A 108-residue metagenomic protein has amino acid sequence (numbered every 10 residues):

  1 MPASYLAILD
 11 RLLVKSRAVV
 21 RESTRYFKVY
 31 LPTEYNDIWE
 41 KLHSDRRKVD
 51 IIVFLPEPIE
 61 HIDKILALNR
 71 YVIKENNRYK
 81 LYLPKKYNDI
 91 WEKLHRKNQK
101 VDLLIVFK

Functional and structural regions predicted by a protein language model:
M1-R78, H95-K108: Long, compositionally biased stretches
N88-W91: Beta-rich strand-turn-strand
